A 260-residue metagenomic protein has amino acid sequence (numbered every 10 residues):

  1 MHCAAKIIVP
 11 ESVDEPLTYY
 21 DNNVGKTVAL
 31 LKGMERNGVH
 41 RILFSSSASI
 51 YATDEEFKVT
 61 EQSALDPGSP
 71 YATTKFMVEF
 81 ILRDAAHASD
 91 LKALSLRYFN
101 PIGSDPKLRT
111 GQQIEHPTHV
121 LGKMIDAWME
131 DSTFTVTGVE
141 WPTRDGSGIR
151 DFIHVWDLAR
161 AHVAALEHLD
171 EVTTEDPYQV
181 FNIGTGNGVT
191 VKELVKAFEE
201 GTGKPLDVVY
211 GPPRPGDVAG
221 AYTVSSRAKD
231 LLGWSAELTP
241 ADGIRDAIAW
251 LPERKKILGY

Functional and structural regions predicted by a protein language model:
M1-C3, F44, N182: Rossmann-fold scaffold of SDR-type NAD(P)-dependent oxidoreductases
M1-N22: NAD(P)H-binding glycine-rich loop region in Rossmannoid oxidoreductase-like domains and their noncatalytic homologs
I7-E11, G33-R41, H168: A short helix-coil junction within the Rossmann-fold of NAD(P)-dependent oxidoreductases
L17, D21-K32, R36, H40-R41 (+1 more regions): Catalytic helix-loop patch of NAD(P)-dependent Rossmann-fold dehydrogenases
G38-I42, D90-K92, S132-T133, E175-Q179: Active-site loop of short-chain dehydrogenase/reductase
S47: Residue(s) in the substrate-gating loop at a strand-loop-helix junction that position the organic substrate next
G68, N100-P117, I125-D126, E140-W156 (+1 more regions): Glycine-rich "substrate-gating" loop/helix at the edge of Rossmann-like oxidoreductase active sites
W128-Y260: C-terminal substrate-binding subdomain of Rossmann-fold SDR/epimerase-dehydratase oxidoreductases
